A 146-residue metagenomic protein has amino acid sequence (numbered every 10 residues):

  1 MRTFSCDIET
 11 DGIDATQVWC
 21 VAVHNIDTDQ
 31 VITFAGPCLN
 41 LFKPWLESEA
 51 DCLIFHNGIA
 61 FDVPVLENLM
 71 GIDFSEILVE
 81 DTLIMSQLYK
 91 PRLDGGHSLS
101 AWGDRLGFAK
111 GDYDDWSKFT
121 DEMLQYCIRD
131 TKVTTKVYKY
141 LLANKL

Functional and structural regions predicted by a protein language model:
R2-D11: Two-metal-ion RNase H-like nuclease active-site motif
F4-S5, K43, T134: RNA/tRNA-interacting regions in translation and RNA-turnover enzymes
D14, W19, V23, D27-L39 (+1 more regions): Active-site-proximal helix-loop-helix substrate-binding element of RNase H-like nuclease domains
P44-A50: Flexible, charged surface loops at secondary-structure boundaries
